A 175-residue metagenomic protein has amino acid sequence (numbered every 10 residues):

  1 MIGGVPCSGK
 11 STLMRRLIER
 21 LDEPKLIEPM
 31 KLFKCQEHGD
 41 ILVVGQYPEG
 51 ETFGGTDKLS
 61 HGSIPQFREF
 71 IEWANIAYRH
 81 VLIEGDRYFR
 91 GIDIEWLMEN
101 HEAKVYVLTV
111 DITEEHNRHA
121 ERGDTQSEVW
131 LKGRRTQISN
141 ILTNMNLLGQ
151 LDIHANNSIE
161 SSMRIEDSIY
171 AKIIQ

Functional and structural regions predicted by a protein language model:
I2: Hydrophobic anchor at the beta1->P-loop junction of P-loop NTPases
P6-C7: Walker A (P-loop) phosphate-binding loop of P-loop NTPases
K10: Conserved lysine of the Walker
L13-I18: Post-Walker A alpha-helix
E19-P29: Post-Walker A helix-loop "phosphate-sensing" segment adjacent to the P-loop in P-loop NTPases
F33-R87: Conserved nucleotide-sensing/catalytic segment adjacent to the nucleotide-binding pocket in NTP-handling enzymes
E84-G85, E99-H119: Conserved phosphate-donor/acceptor-positioning beta-strand/loop module used by diverse small-molecule
N140-Q175: NTP-dependent small-molecule kinase module
